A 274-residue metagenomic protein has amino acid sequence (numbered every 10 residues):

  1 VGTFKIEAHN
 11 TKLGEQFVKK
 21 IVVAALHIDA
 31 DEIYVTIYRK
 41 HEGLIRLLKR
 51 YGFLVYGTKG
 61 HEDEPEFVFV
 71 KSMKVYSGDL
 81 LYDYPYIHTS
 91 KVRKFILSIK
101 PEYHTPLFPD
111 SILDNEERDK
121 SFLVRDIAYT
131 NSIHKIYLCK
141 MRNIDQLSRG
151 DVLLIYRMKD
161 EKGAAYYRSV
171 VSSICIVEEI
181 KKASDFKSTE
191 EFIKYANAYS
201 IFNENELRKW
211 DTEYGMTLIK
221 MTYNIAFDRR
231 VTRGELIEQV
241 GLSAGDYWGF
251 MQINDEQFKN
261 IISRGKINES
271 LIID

Functional and structural regions predicted by a protein language model:
G2-L13, I37-R39: A short, internal acetyl-CoA/4′-phosphopantetheine-binding micro-motif in the GNAT/acyltransferase core
T11-L26, R50: Conserved acetyl-CoA-binding loop-helix of GNAT-fold acetyltransferases
A24, A30-D31, V35, G43-S121 (+2 more regions): Contiguous surface segments at macromolecular interaction interfaces
V35-Y38, I155-R157: Short His-Asn-centered micro-motif
I133-N143: Short alpha-helix capping/helix-loop boundary micro-motifs
N143-G163: Short coil-to-beta transition motif at edge beta-strands of beta-rich domains
K159-K162, E178-A183: Short, catalytically relevant binding-site loops at active-site mouths
Y166-I180: Short beta-strand-centered aromatic/proline hotspots
